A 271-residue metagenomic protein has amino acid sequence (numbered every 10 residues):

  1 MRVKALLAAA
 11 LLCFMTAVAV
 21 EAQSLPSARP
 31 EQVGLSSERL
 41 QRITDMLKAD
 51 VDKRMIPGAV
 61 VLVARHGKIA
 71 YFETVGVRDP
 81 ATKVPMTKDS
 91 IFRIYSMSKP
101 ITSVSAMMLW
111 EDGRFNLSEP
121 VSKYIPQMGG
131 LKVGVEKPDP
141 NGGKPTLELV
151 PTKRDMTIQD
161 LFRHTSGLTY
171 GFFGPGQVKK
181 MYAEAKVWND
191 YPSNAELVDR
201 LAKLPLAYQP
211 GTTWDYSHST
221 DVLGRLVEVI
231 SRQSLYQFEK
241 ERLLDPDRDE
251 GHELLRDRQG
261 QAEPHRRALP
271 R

Functional and structural regions predicted by a protein language model:
M1-A5: Positively charged n-region of N-terminal signal peptides that target proteins for export
A8-A17: Bacterial N-terminal signal peptides
A19-S24: Boundary at the C-terminal end of the N-terminal hydrophobic targeting segment
P26-I94, N116, G130-D139: Short, conserved catalytic-motif segment at the N-terminal edge
V33-L40, K53-P57, I91-S98, R114 (+6 more regions): Solvent-exposed, acidic/flexible segments
Y95-W110: Long, well-ordered hydrophobic secondary-structure segments characteristic of membrane-embedded and membrane-proximal
K123-R271: Short, surface-exposed loop or secondary-structure junction motifs that flank catalytic or metal-binding residues
